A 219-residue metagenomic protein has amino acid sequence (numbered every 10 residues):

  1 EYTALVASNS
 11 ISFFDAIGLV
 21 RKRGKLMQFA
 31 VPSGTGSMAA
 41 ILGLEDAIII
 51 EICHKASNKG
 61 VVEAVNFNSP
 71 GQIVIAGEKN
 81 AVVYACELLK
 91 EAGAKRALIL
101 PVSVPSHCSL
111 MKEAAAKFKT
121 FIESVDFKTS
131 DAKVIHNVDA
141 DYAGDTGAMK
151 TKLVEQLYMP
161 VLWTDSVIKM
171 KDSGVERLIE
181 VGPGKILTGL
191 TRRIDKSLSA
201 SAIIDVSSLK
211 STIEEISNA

Functional and structural regions predicted by a protein language model:
E1, L5-I11, S173, L190-I194: Alpha-helix C-terminal capping segments
Y2, V6-Y158: Alpha/beta catalytic cores of group-transfer enzymes, especially the acyltransferase/condensing modules of polyketide
E123-A219: Acyltransferase/transacylase module recognition
